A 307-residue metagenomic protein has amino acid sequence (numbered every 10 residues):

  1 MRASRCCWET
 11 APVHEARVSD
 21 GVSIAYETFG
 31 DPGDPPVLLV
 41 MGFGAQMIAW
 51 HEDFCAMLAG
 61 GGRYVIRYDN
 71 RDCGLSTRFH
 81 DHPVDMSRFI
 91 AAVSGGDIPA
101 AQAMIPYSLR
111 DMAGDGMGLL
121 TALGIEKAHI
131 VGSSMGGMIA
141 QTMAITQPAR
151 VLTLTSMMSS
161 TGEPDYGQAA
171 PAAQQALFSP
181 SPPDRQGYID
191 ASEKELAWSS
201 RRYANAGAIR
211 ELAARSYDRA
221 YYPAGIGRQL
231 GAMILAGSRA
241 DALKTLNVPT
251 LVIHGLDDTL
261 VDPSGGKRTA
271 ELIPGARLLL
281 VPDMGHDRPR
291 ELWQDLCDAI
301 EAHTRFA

Functional and structural regions predicted by a protein language model:
D20-P99: Conserved HGGG/HGGXW glycine-rich cap/lid loop of the alpha/beta-hydrolase fold
I98-P99, P106, R110-A128: Conserved acidic catalytic loop of the alpha/beta-hydrolase fold
G137-P148, L154: Short glycine-enriched nucleophile-adjacent loop and the immediately C-terminal alpha-helix near the catalytic center
I145, L154-P183: Flexible "cap/lid" loop of the alpha/beta hydrolase fold
A169-D241, V248, R268: Alpha/beta-hydrolase
L246, V252-H254: Short beta-strand/loop motif that positions the catalytic acidic residue of the alpha/beta-hydrolase fold
D257-V261: Acidic catalytic loop of the alpha/beta-hydrolase fold
A276-A307: Catalytic active-site module of serine/aspartate enzymes centered on a nucleophile-bearing elbow/loop
